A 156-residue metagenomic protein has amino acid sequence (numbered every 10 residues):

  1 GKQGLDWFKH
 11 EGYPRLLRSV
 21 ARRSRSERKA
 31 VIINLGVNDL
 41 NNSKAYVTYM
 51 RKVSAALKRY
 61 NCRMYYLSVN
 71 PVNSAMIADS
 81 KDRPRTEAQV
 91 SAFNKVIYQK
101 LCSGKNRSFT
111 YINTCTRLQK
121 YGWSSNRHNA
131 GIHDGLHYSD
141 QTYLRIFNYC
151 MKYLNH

Functional and structural regions predicted by a protein language model:
G1-K52: Conserved SGNH/GDSL esterase-like catalytic core that processes O-acyl groups on lipids and polysaccharides
G1-L5, R117-S124: A short acidic, often aromatic-flanked loop/helix-cap motif at beta-alpha or helix-coil junctions that lines enzyme
G12-S19, H128-H156: Histidine-centered active-site loop/cap adjacent to the catalytic His in serine esterases/O-acetyl transfer systems
L16-S19, Y46-A56, Q89-K100, I146: A general structural detector for well-ordered alpha-helical segments in enzyme core domains, enriched
S26-V31, R59-Y65, K105-T110: Loop/turn elements at helix/coil->beta-strand transitions in domains of secreted/extracellular proteins
I32-N38, A56-S91: Active-site segments of SGNH/GDSL-like serine hydrolases that catalyze O-acetyl group transfer/hydrolysis on lipids
L40-V47, S74-S80, Y121-W123: Extracytoplasmic/secreted cell-surface and envelope-processing proteins
S74-C115, L136, D140-Y143: Substrate-gating cap/lid alpha-helix
